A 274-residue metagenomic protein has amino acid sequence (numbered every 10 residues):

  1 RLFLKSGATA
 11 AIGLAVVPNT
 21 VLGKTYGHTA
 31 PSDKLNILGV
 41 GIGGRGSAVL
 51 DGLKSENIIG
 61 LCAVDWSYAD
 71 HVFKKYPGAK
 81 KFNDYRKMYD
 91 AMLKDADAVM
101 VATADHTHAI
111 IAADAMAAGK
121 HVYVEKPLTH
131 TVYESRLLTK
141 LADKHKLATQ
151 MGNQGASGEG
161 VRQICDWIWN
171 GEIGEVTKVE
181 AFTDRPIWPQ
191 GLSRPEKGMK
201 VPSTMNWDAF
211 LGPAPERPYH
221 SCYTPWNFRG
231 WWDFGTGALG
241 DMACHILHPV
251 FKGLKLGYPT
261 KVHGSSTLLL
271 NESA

Functional and structural regions predicted by a protein language model:
R1-A11: N-terminal secretory signal peptides and thylakoid transit peptides that target proteins across membranes
V16-R45, D51-L53: C-terminal segment of N-terminal export signals and the immediately downstream linker at the start of the mature
G41, E172-Q190, P202-H220, T260-L270: NAD(P)-dependent dehydrogenases' Rossmann-like dinucleotide-binding region
G46-S47, H108: N-terminal Rossmann-fold NAD(P) dinucleotide-binding loop
I58-K75: NAD(P)-binding Rossmann-fold cofactor-contacting core
A104-D105, A109-S157, G171: Beta-strand-loop-alpha-helix segment that lines the small-molecule cofactor/substrate pocket of alpha/beta enzymes
K140-L147, C165-T177, G198-V201: Basic phosphate/pyrophosphate-binding loop/patch that engages nucleotide-derived ligands
D208-A274: Rossmann-like dinucleotide-binding domain that binds NAD(P)(H)
